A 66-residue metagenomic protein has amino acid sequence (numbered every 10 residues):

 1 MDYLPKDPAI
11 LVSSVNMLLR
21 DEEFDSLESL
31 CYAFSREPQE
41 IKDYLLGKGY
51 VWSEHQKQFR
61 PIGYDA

Functional and structural regions predicted by a protein language model:
M1-S26: N-terminal acidic leader/helix
L30-C31: Short alpha-helical "recognition helix" segments of helix-turn-helix
R36-Y50: Short acidic, Pro/Gly- and aromatic-enriched capping/linker segments at domain boundaries
G49-E54, I62: Active-site and channel-lining beta-strand-loop segments that bind or position nucleotide-derived/phosphorylated
